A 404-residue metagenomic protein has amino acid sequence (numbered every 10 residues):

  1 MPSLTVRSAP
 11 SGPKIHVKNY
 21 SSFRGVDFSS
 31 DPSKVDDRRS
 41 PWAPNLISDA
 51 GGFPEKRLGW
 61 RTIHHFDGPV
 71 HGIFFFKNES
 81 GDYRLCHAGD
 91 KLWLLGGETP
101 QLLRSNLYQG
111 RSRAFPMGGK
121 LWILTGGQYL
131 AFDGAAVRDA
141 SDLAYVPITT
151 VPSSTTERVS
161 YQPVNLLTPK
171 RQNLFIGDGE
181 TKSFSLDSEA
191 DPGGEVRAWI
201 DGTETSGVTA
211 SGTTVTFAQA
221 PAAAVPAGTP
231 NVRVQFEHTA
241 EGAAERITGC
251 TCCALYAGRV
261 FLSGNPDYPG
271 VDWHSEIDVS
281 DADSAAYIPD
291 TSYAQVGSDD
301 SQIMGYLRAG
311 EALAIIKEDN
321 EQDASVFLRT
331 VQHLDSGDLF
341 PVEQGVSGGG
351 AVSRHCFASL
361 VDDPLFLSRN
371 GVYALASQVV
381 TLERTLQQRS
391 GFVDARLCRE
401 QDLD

Functional and structural regions predicted by a protein language model:
M1-P100, T149-L166, T248-H333: N-terminal beta-propeller domains
S48-P116, W122, G177-V232, G305: N-terminal assembly/attachment segments of tailed bacteriophage virion structural proteins
I63-G68, R104-Y108, A244, Q295-S298 (+1 more regions): Surface loop/turn motifs at the tips and blade-to-blade linkers of beta-strand repeat domains
R84-C86, K91-T99, G126-D142, S368-R369 (+1 more regions): Short, surface-exposed terminal/edge motifs of secreted or surface/virion proteins that either
E98-L102, V137-D139, A282-P289, H333-V342 (+1 more regions): Beta-strand initiation motifs
R111-T156: Hydrophobic or amphipathic alpha-helical targeting/insertion segments
S112-A114, G118-G119, G127-Q128, Q302-D404: Beta-sheet-dominated scaffold domains
R138-P221, E237-G249: Extended beta-strand solenoid/passenger and fiber regions
